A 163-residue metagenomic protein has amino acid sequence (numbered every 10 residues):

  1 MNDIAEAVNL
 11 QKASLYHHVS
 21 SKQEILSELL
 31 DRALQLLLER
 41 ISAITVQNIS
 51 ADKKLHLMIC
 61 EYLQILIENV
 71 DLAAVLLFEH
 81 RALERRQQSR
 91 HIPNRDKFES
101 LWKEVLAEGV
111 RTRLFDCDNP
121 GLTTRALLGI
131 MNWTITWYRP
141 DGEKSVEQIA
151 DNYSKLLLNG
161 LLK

Functional and structural regions predicted by a protein language model:
M1-E24, E28: Helix-turn-helix
L26, L30, L34, L55 (+4 more regions): Amphipathic, non-transmembrane alpha-helical scaffold segments
E28, S42-E68, T123-L127: Hydrophobic alpha-helical connector segments
Q35-S42, R86-R111, G121-R125, N132: Amphipathic alpha-helical packing segments from all-alpha helical-bundle domains
K53-H56, R90-N94, V110-A126, K144-D151: All-alpha amphipathic helical-bundle segments outside canonical DNA-binding/catalytic cores that form hydrophobic
L57, E61-Q64, E68, S100-R111 (+3 more regions): C-terminal peripheral helix-coil segments that are non-catalytic and often amphipathic
I67-R86: Amphipathic alpha-helical segments used for helix-helix packing
